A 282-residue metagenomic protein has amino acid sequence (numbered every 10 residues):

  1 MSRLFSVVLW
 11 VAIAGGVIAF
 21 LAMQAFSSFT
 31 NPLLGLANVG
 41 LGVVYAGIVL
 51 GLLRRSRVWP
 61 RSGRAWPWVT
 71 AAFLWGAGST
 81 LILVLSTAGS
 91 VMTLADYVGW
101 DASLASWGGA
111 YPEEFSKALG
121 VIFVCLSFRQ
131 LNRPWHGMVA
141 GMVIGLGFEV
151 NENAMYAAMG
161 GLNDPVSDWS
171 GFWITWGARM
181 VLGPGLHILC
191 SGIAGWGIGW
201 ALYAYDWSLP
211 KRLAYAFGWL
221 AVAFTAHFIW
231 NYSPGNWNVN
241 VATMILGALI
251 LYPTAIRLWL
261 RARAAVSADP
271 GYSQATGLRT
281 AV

Functional and structural regions predicted by a protein language model:
M1-V282: Hydrophobic alpha-helical segments at protein termini of multi-pass membrane proteins
